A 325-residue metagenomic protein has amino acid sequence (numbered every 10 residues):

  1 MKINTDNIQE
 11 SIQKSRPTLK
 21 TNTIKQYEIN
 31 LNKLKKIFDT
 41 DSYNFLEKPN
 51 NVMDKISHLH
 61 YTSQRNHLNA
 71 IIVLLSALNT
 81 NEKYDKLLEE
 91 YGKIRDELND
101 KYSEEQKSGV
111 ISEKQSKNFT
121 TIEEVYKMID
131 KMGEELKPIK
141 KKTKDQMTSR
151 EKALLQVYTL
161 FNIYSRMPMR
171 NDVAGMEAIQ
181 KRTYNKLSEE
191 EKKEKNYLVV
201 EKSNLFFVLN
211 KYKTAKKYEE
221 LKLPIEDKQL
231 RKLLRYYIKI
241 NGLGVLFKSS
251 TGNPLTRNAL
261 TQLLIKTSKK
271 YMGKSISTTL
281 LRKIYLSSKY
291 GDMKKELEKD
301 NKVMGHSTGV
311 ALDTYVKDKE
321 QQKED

Functional and structural regions predicted by a protein language model:
Q13-L98, T279-K283: Non-catalytic DNA-binding core/recognition domains of DNA-processing enzymes
I24, D172-M176: Alpha-helix N-cap/helix-start motif at helix boundaries, enriched for small hydrophobics
Y84-K142: Flexible interdomain linker/hinge and immediately adjacent N-terminus of the catalytic tyrosine-recombinase domain
Y126-D172: Basic, Lys/Arg- and aromatic-enriched nucleic-acid-binding interface segment
A174, S275-I276, K283-L286, M293-H306: Active-site-proximal segment of tyrosine recombinases
M176-D227: Conserved tyrosine-mediated DNA breakage-rejoining catalytic core shared by Y-recombinases
K216-S275, T279-L280, Y285, Y290: Active-site/catalytic core of tyrosine-dependent DNA strand-transfer enzymes
G291-L297, K302-D325: Catalytic-site neighborhood detector that most strongly recognizes the C-terminal catalytic loop/helix of tyrosine
